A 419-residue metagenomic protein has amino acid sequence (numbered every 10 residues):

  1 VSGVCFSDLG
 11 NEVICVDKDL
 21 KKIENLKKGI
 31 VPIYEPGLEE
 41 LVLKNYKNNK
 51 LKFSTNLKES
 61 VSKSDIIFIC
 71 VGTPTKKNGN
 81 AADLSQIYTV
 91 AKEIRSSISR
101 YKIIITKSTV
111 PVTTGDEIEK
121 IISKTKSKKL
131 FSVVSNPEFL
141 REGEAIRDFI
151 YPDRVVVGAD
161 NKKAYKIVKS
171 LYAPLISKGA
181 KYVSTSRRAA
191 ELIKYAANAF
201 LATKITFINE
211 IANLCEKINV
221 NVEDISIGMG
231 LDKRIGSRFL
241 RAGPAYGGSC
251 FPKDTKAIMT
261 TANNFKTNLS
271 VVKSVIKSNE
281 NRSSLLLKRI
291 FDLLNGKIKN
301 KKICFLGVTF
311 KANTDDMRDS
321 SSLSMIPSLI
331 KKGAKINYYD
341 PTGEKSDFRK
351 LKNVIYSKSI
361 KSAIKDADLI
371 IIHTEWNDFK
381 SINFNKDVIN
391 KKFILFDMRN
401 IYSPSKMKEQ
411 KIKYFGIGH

Functional and structural regions predicted by a protein language model:
V1-H419: Structural/interface elements that position substrates and couple domains in central-metabolism enzymes
